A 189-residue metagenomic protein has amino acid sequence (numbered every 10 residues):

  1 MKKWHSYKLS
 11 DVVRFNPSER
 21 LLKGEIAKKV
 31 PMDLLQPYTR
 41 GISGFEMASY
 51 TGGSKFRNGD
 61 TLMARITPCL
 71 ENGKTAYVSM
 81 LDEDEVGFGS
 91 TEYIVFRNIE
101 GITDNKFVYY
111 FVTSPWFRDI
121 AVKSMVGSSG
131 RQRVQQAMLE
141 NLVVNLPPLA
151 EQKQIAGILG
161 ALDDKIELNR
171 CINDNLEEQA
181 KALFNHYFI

Functional and structural regions predicted by a protein language model:
M1-E19, N145-Y187: Non-catalytic DNA-recognition/assembly elements of restriction-modification systems
K2, K28, V86-G87, Y110 (+1 more regions): Residues that recognize and position ribonucleotide moieties
Y7-A64, C69-E71, Y77-V78: Sequence-specific dsDNA recognition surfaces
S10, R14, A64, I94 (+4 more regions): Generic alpha-helical structural context detector
D11, F107-Y110, I120, N141 (+2 more regions): Short, solvent-exposed alpha-helical surface patches in well-structured domains
G53-S114, G127: A short beta-sheet element
E85-I94, V126-A156: A short glycine-rich beta-alpha junction/loop motif
K106-M138: Short, positively charged
